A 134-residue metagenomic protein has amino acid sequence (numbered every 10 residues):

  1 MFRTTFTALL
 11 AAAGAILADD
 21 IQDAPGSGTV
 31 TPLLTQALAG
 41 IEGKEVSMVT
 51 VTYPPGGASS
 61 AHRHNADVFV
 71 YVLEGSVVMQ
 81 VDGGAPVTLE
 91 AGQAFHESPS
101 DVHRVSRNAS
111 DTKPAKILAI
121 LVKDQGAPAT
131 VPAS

Functional and structural regions predicted by a protein language model:
F2-S47, Q80, H96, P114 (+1 more regions): A short, N-terminal "cap"/entry segment at the start of jelly-roll beta-barrel domains of the cupin/DSBH fold
I41-G43, R63, T88, A109-P114: Extracellular/periplasmic catalytic domains that process cell-envelope and extracellular macromolecules
G43-M48, D67, G84, S100 (+1 more regions): Extracytoplasmic
K44, G56-Y71: A short beta-loop-beta micro-motif enriched in histidine and acidic residues
Y53, G83-S100: Short acidic-glycine-tyrosine-enriched beta hairpin
A58-S60, V78, F95, P99-N108: Histidine-centered metal-chelating micro-motifs
A66-G83, Q93: Glycine- and acidic-residue-biased ligand/ion/polar-headgroup-sensing regions
P86, S100-G126: Ligand-binding loop in jelly-roll beta-barrel domains
